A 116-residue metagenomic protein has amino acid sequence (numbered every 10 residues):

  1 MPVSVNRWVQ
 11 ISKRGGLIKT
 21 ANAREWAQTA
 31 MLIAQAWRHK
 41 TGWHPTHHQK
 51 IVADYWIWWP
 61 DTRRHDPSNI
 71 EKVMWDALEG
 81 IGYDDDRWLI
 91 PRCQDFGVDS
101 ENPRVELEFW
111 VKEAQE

Functional and structural regions predicted by a protein language model:
M1-E116: Acidic, proline/glycine-enriched N-terminal capping motif
